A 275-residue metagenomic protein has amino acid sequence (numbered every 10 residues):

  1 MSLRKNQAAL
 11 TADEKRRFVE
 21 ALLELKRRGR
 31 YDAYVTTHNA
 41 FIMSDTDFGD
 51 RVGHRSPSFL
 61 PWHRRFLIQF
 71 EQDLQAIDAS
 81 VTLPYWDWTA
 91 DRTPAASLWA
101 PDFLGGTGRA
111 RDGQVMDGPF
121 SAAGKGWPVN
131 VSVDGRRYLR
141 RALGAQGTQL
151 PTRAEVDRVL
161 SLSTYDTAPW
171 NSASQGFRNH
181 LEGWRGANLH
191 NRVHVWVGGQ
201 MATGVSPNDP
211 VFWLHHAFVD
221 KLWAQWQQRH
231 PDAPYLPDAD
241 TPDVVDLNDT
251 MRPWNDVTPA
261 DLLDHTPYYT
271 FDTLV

Functional and structural regions predicted by a protein language model:
M1-V275: C-terminal accessory segments of proteins
